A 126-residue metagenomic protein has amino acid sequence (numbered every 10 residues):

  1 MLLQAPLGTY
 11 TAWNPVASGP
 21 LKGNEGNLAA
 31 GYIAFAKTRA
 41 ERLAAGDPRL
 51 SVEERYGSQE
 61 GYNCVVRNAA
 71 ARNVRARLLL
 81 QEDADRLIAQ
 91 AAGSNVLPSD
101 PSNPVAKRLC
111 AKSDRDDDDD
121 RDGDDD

Functional and structural regions predicted by a protein language model:
M1-D114, D126: C-terminal His-loop and adjacent cap/lid subdomain of alpha/beta-hydrolase
